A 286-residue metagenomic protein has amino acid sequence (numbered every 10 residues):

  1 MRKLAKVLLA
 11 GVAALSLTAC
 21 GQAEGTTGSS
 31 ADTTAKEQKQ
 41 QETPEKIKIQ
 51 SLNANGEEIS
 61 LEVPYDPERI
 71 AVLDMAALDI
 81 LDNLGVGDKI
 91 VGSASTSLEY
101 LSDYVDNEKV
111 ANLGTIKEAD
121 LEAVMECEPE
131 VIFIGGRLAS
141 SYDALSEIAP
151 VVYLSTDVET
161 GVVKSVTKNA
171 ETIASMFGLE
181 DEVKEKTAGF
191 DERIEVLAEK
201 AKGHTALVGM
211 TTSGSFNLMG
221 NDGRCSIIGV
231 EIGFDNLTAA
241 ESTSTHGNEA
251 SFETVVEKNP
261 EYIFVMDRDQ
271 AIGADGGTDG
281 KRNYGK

Functional and structural regions predicted by a protein language model:
L4-V7, C20-A76, E180-V208: Bacterial Sec-exported substrate-binding components of ABC uptake systems
A14-L17: Bacterial Sec-type N-terminal signal peptides, specifically the leucine/valine-rich hydrophobic h-region
P44, G56-E58, Y65-E68, M75 (+7 more regions): Extracytoplasmic
P64-P67, D74, L78-L81, L121 (+9 more regions): Extracytoplasmic/secreted envelope proteins and their assembly/folding machinery, especially bacterial periplasmic
R69-A123: A short, structured surface patch at a secondary-structure boundary
A71-D74, K117, G135-L138, E159-V166 (+4 more regions): Solvent-exposed, acidic/flexible segments
S102-D157, T205, T211-T212, N217-K286: Binding-cleft/active-site segments that stabilize strongly anionic ligands or cofactors
S141-S213: Extracytoplasmic substrate-binding proteins
